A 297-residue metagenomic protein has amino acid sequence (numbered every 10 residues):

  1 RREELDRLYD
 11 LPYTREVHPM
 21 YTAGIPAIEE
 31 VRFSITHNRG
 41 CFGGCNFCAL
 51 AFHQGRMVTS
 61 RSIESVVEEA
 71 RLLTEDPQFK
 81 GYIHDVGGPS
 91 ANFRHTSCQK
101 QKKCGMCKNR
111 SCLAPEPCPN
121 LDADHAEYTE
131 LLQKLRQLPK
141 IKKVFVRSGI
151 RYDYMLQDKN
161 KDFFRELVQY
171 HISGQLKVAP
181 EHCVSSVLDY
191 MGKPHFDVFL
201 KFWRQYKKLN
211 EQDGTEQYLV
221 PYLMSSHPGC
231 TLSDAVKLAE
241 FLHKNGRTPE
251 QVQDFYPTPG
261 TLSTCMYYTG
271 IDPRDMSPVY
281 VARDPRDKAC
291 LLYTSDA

Functional and structural regions predicted by a protein language model:
R1-V31: Flexible, acidic/Gly-rich N-terminal and inter-domain linker regions that tether and position cofactor-handling modules
Y21-A49, V67, F79-Y82: N-terminal pre-triad scaffold of radical SAM enzymes
F33-N46, M57-V58, E69, L73 (+2 more regions): Cysteine-centered iron-sulfur cluster-binding motifs in ferredoxin-type domains/subunits of redox enzymes
C48-S65: Iron-sulfur (Fe-S) cluster-binding segments and ferredoxin-like electron-carrier domains, especially [2Fe-2S]
V66, V178, V252: Conserved, mostly hydrophobic/aromatic
R71-V220, M224-P228: Conserved SAM/AdoMet-binding glycine-rich loop
G229-L242: Catalytic cores of alpha/beta
Y293-A297: Conserved small/polar residues in nucleotide/adenosyl-binding loops
